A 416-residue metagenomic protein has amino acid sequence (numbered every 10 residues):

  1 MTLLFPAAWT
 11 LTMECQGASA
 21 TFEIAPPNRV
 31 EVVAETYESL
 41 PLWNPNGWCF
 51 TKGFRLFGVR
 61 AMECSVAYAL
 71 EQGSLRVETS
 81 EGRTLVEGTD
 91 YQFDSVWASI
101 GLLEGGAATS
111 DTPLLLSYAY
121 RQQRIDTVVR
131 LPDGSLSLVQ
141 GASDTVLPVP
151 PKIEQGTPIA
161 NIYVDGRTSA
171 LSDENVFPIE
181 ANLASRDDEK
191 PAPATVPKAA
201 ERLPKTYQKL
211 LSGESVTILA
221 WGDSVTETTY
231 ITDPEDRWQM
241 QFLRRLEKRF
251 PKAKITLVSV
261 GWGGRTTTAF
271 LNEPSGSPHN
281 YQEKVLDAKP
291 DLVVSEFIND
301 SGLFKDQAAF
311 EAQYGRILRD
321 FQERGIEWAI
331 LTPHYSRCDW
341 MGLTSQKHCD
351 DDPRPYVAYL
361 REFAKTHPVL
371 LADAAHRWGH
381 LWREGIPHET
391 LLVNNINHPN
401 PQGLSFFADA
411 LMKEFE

Functional and structural regions predicted by a protein language model:
M1-S99, L103-E104, R121-G134: Extended beta-strand solenoid/passenger and fiber regions
L116-D126, L131-D133, Q140, D144-V149 (+2 more regions): Extended acidic/polar, glycine-enriched regions that form or flank non-catalytic beta-rich accessory modules
A142-E201: Polybasic, proline/glycine-rich intrinsically disordered low-complexity segments
A194-G261, N280-K289, V293: Serine-esterase "nucleophile elbow" of acetyl-processing enzymes
A199, H334-E416: Catalytic His-Asp segment of secreted/periplasmic serine-dependent ester chemistry enzymes
L219, P251-A288, V293-S295, D300-P333: Internal alpha/beta domain cores that form substrate/cofactor-binding pockets in large enzymes and binding proteins
S224-E227, W262-T268, I298-F304, H334-C338 (+2 more regions): Solvent-exposed loop/turn segments at secondary-structure junctions within structured extracellular/periplasmic domains
V225-D233, D300-Q307, Q346-D350, L392-N397: Second-shell loop/turn segments in exported
